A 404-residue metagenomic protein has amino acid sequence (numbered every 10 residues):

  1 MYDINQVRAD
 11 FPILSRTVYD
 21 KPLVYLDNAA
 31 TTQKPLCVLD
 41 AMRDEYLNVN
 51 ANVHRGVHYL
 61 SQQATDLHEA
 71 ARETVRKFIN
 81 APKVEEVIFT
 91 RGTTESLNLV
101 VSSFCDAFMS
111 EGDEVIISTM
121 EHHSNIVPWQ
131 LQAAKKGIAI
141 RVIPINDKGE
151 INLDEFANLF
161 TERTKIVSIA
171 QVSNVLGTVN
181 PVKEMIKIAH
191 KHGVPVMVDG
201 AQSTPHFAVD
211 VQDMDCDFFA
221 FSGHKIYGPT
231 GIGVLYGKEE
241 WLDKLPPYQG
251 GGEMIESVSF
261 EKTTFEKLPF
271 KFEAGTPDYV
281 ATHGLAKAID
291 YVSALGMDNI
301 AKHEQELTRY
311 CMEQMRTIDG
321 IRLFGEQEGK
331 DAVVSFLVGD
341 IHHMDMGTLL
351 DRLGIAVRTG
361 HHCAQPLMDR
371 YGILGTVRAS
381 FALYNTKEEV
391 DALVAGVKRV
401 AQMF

Functional and structural regions predicted by a protein language model:
M1-F404: Pyridoxal 5′-phosphate
